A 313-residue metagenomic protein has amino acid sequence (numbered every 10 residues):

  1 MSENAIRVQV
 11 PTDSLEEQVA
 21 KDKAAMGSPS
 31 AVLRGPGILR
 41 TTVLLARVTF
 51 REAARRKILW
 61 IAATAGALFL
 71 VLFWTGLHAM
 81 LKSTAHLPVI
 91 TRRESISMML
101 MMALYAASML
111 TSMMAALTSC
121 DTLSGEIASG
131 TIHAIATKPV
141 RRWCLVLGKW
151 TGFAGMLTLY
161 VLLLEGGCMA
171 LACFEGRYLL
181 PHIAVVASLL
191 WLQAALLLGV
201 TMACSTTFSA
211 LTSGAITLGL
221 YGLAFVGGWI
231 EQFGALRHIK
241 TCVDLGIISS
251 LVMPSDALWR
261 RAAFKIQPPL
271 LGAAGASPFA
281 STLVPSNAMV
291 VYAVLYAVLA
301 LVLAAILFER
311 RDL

Functional and structural regions predicted by a protein language model:
M1-R34: Short, intrinsically disordered terminal tails adjacent to the first/last structured region
S2-V8, L15, G76-S95, T217 (+1 more regions): Terminal transmembrane helical anchor/hairpin motif
D22-K23, S30, V71-K82, L87-C120 (+3 more regions): Secretory targeting signals
G27-A63: Aromatic- and glycine-rich beta-strand/loop motifs that create alpha-glucan
L39, V43, R47-A54, C144 (+2 more regions): Membrane-interacting alpha-helical segments
A62-A67, S213-A224: Central hydrophobic cores of alpha-helical transmembrane segments in multi-pass integral membrane proteins
S112-S119, I132, G167, V200 (+4 more regions): Hydrophobic/aromatic residues in alpha-helical transmembrane segments
D121-A154: Helix-loop-helix units of permease transmembrane domains in multi-pass membrane transporters, especially ABC
